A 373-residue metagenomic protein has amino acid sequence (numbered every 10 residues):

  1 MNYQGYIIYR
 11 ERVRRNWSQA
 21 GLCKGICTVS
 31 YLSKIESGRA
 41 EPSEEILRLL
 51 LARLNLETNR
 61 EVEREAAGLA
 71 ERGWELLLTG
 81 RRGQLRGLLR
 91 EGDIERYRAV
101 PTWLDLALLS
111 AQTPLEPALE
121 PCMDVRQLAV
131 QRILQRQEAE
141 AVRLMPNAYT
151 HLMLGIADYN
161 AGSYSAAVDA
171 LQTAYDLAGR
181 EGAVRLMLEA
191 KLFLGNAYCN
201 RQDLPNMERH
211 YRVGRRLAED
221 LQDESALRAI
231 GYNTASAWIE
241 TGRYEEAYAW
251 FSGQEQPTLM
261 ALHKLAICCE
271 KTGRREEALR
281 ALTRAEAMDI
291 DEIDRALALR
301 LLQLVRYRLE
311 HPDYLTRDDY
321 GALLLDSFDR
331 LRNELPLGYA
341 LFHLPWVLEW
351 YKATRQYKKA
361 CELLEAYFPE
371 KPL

Functional and structural regions predicted by a protein language model:
M1-R14: A short, Lys/Arg-rich alpha-helix, primarily the initiator
R15-K34: Short alpha-helical DNA-recognition segment
S43-R60: DNA major-groove recognition helix of helix-turn-helix/homeodomain DNA-binding modules
E63, Y97-W103, L108, V125 (+6 more regions): Residue signature of alpha-solenoid helical repeat architecture, marking inter-repeat boundaries and helix-start
T79, S110-T113, A161, R201 (+6 more regions): Structural motif corresponding to the intra-repeat A-B loop/turn of tetratricopeptide repeats
R90-E95, Q172-A183, R212-Q222, Y248-Q256 (+3 more regions): Amphipathic alpha-helical segments of tetratricopeptide repeats
D105, Y149, E189, A229 (+4 more regions): Residue register of alpha-helical TPR repeats
